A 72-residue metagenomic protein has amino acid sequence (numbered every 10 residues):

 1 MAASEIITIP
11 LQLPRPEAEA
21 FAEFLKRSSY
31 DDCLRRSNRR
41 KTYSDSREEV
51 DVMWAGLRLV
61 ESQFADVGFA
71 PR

Functional and structural regions predicted by a protein language model:
M1-R15, E19-R72: Positively charged, low-complexity terminal tracts and the immediately adjacent first secondary-structure elements
